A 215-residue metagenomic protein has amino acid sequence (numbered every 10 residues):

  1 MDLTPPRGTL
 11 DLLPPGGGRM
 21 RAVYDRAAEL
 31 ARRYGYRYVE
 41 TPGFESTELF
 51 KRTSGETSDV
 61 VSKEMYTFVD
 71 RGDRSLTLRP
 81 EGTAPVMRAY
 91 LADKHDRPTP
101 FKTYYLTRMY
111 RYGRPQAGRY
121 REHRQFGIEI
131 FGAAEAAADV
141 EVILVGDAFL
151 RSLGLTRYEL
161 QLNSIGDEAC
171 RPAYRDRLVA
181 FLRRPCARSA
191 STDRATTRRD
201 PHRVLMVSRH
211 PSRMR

Functional and structural regions predicted by a protein language model:
M1-R215: TRNA-recognition modules of translation machinery and tRNA-sensing kinases, especially anticodon-binding
